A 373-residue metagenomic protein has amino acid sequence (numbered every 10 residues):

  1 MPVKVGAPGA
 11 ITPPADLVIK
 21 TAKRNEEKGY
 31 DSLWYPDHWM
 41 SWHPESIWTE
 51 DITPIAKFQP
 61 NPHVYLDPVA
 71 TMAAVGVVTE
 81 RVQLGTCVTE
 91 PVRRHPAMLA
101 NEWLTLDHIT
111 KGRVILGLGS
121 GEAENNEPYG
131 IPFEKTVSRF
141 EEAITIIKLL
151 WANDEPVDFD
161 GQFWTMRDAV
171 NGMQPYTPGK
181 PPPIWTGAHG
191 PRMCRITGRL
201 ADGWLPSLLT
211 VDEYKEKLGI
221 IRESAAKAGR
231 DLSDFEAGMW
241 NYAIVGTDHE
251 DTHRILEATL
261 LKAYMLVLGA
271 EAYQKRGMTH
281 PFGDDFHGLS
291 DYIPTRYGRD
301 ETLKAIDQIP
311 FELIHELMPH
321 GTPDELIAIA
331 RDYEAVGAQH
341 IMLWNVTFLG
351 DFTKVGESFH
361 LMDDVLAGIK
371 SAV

Functional and structural regions predicted by a protein language model:
M1-V78, P181-P182: N-terminal beta1-alpha1-beta2 module of alpha/beta enzyme domains
K4-D16, V88-A97, P178-H189, A243-G246 (+1 more regions): Active-site mouth loops of central-metabolism enzymes
V5-G9, L33-Y35, L84-T86, V114-L118 (+4 more regions): Hydrophobic faces of well-ordered beta-strands that scaffold small-molecule active sites in alpha/beta enzyme cores
P14-N25, L99-E102, A188-I196, L256 (+1 more regions): Short, acidic/polar
E26-E27, M72-R81, W103, D107-V114 (+3 more regions): Acidic (Asp/Glu)-rich catalytic clusters
G29, D37, V75, L106 (+8 more regions): Conserved, mostly hydrophobic/aromatic
W34-L66, E90, E122, E127 (+2 more regions): Glycine-rich, proline-tolerant flexible connector loops at the mouths of alpha/beta enzymes
T136-P175, D212-A335: An alpha-helical appendage that flanks or caps ligand/catalytic pockets
